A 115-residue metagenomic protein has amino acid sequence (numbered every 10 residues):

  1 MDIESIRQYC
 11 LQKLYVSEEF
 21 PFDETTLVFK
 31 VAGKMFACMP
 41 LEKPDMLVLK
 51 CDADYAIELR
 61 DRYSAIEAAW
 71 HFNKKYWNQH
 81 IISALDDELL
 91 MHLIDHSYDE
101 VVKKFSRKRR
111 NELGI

Functional and structural regions predicted by a protein language model:
M1-I115: Charge-dense, helix-prone N-terminal extensions
